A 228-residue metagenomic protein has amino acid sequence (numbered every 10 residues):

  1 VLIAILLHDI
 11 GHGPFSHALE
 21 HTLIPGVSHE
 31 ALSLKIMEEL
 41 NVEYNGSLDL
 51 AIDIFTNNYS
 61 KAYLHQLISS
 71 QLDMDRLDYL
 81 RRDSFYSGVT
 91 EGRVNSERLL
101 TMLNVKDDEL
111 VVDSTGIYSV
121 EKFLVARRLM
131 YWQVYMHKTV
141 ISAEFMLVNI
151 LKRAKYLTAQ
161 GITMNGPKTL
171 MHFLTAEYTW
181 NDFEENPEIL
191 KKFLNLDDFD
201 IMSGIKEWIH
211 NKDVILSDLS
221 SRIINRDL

Functional and structural regions predicted by a protein language model:
V1-I5, G13: Active-site alpha-helix of zinc metalloproteases
I10-E20, P25-L228: Histidine-centered, transition-metal-coordinating active-site segments
